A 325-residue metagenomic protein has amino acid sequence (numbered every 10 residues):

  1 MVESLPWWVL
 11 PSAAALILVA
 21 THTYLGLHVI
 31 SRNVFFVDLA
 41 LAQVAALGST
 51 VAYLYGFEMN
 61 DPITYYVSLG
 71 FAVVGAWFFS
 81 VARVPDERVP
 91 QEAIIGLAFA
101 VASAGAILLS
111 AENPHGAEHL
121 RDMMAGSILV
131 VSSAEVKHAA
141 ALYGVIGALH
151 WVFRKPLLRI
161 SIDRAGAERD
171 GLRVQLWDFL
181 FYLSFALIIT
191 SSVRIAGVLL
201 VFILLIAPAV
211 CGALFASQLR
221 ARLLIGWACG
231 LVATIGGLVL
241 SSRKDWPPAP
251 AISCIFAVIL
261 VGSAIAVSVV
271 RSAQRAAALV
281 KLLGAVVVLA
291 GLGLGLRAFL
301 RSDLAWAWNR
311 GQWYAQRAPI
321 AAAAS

Functional and structural regions predicted by a protein language model:
M1-A20, M59-P62, Q91: Membrane-interfacial amphipathic/re-entrant helices at transmembrane-helix boundaries
M1-S4, F57-M59, H115-V131, L240-S241 (+1 more regions): Membrane-interface helix termini and inter-helical loops of multi-pass transporters
L27-A40, T50-G116, G212-L224, V239-P248 (+1 more regions): Short loop segments and helix-boundary regions at transmembrane helix junctions of multi-pass inner-membrane proteins
A42-A52, L97-L109, V130, V174-S184 (+2 more regions): Small-residue-rich segments of transmembrane alpha-helices in multi-pass membrane proteins, especially helix faces
Q91-F153: Transmembrane helix-bundle core of multi-pass membrane transporters and related energy-transducing complexes
A148-F181: Membrane-helix/interface signature in polytopic inner-membrane proteins
R275-S302: Internal/C-terminal transmembrane anchor helices
R301-S325: Membrane-interface segments at or immediately adjacent to transmembrane helices that form the boundary between
